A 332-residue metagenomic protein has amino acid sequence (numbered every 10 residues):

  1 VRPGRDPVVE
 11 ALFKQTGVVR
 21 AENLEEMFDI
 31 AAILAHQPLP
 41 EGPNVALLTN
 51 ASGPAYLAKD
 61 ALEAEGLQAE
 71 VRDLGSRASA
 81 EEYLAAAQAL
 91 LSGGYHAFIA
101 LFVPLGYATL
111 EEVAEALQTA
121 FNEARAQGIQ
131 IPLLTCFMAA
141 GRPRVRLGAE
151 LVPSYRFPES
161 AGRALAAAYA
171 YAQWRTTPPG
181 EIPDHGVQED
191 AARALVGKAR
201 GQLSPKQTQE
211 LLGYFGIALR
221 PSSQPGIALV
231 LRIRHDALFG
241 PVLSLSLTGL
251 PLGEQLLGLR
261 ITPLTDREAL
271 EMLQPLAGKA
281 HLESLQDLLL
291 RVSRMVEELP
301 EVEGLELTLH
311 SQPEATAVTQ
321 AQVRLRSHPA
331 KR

Functional and structural regions predicted by a protein language model:
V1-Y107, E112-R332: ATP-dependent carboxylate/acyl-activation modules
